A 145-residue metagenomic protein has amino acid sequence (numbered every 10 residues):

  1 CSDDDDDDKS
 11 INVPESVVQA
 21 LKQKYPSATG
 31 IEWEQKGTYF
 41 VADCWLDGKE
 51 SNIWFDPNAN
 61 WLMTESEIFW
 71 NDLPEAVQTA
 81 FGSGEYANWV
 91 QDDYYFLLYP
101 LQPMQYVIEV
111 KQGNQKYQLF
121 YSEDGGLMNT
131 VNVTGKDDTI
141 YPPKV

Functional and structural regions predicted by a protein language model:
C1-Q19, Q23: Bacterial Sec-dependent N-terminal signal peptides
K24-T29, G84-E85: Sec/Tat-exported extracytoplasmic proteins
S27-A28, W70, K136-D137: Short coil/turn segments at the loop-to-beta-strand junctions that recur within blades of beta-propeller repeat folds
G30-L46, V90-I108: A cross-family detector of function-defining hotspots
T38-S66, V107-T134: Amphipathic N-proximal alpha-helical interface segments
N60-V90: Long, charged/polar, surface-exposed segments that mediate recognition or autoinhibition
F69-W70, L97-Y99, T139: Tandem-repeat/low-complexity and Cys-motif detector
N132-V145: Short, low-complexity, Pro/Ser/Thr/Gly-rich segments in the mature regions of secreted, periplasmic
